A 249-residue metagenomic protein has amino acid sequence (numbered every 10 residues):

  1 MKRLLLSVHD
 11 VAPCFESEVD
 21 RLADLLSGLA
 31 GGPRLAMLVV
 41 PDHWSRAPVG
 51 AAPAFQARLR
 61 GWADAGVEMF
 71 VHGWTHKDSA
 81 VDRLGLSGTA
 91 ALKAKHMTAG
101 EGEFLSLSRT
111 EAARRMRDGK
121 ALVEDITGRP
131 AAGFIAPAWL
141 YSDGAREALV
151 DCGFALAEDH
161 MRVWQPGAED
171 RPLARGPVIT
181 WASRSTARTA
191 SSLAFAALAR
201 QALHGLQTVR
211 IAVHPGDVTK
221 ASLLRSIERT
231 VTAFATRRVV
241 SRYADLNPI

Functional and structural regions predicted by a protein language model:
M1-F70: Active-site beta->alpha N-cap acidic-glycine motif
L4-V8, L35-M37, M69-H72, A132-F134 (+3 more regions): Hydrophobic faces of well-ordered beta-strands that scaffold small-molecule active sites in alpha/beta enzyme cores
V11-E18, P41-A54, K77, V81 (+4 more regions): Acidic-and-aromatic substrate-binding clefts and catalytic sites of carbohydrate-active enzymes
A30, R34-A36, L156, T208 (+1 more regions): C-terminal domain-boundary segment and adjacent tail
V67-A90: Short, solvent-exposed beta-strand-terminating loops
L84-L105: Active-site gating loops and adjacent loop-to-helix segments of metal-dependent hydrolytic enzymes
E103-T180, T219-L224: Catalytic domains of cell-wall/extracellular-matrix polysaccharide-remodeling enzymes, centered on de-N-acetylation
P172-D217: A conserved mid-domain beta-alpha-beta active-site/ligand-binding segment of alpha/beta enzyme cores
